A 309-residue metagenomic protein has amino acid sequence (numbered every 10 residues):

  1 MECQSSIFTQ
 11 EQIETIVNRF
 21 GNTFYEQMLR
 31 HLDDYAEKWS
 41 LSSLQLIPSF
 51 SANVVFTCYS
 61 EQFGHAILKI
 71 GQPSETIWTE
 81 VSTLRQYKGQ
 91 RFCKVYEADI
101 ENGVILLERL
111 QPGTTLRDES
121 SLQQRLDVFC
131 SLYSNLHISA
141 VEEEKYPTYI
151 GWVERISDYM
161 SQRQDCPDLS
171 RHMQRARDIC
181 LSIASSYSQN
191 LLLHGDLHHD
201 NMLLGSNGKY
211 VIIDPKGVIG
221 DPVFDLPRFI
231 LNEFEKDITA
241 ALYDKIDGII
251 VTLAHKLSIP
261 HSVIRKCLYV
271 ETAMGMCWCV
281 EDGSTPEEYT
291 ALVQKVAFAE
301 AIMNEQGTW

Functional and structural regions predicted by a protein language model:
M1-L44: Juxta-kinase regulatory segment immediately upstream of eukaryotic protein kinase catalytic domains
T23-E37, V141-G195, G205, H255: An alpha-helical support segment within catalytic cores of ATP-dependent transferases
Q45-S49: Protein kinase glycine-rich loop
S51, Q62-I105, L116-L136: A conserved alpha-helical element in kinase catalytic cores
N53-Y59, I67, V95, D178-F224: Active-site acidic catalytic loop and adjacent metal/ATP-binding pocket of ATP-dependent phosphoryl transfer enzymes
E108: Conserved Hanks-type protein kinase catalytic core
T115-S170, I219, W309: A cross-family kinase active-site recognition segment
G205-V251, S258, E287-G307: Active-site Asp-x-Gly
